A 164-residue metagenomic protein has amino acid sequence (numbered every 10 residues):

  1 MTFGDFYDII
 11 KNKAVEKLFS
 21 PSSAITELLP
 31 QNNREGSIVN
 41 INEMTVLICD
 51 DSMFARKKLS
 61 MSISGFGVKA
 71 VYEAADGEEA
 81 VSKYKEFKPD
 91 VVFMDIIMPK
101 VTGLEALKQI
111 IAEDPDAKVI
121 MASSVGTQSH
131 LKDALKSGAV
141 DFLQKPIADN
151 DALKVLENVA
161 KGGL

Functional and structural regions predicted by a protein language model:
C49-D50, A74, V92: Conserved sequence signature across two-component system core domains
M53-Y72: Two-component/phosphorelay signaling modules centered on CheY-like receiver
D76-E79, T102-E105: Acidic catalytic/metal-coordinating carboxylates
F87-F93: Active-site beta3 strand of CheY-like receiver
P99-T102, T127: The feature encodes the CheY-like receiver
S129, I147-E157: C-terminal output helix
